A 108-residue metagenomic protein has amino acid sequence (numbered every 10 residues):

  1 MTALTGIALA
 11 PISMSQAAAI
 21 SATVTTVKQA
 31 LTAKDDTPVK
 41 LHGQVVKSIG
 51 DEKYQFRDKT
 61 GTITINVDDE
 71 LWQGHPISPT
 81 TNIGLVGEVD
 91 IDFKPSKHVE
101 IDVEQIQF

Functional and structural regions predicted by a protein language model:
M1-I7: Sec-dependent N-terminal signal peptides
A8-F108: OB-fold and OB-like single-stranded nucleic-acid-recognition modules and their adjacent interaction interfaces
